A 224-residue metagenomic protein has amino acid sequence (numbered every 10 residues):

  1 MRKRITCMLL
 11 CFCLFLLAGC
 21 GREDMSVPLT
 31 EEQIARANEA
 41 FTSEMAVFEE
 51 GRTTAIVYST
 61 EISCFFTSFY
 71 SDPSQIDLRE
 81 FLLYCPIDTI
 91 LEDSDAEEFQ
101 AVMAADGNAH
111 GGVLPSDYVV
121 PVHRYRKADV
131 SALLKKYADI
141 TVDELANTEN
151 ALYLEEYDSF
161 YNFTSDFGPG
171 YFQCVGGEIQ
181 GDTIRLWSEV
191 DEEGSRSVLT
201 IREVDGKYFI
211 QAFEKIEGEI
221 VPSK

Functional and structural regions predicted by a protein language model:
M1-I5, L9-L10: Positively charged n-region of N-terminal signal peptides that target proteins for export
K3, R22-E23: Polybasic, lysine/arginine-rich low-complexity segments
L16-G19: C-terminal motif of bacterial Sec signal peptides marking the signal peptidase cleavage site
E23-K224: Mature, Sec-exported extracytoplasmic domains of Gram-positive
